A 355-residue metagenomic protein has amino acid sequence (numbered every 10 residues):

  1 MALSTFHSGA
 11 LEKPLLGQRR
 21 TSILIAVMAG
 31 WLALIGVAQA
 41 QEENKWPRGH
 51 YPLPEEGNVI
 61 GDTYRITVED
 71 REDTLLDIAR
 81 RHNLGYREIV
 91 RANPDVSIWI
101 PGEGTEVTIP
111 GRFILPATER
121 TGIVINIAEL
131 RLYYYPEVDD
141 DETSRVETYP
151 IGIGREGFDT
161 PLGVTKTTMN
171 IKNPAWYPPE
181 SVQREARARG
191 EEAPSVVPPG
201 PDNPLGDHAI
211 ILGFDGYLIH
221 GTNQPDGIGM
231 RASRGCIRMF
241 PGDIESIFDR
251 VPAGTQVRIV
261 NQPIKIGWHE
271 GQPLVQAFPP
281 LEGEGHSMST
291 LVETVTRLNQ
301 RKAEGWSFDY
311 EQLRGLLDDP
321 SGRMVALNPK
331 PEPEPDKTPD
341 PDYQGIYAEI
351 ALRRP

Functional and structural regions predicted by a protein language model:
M1-Q18: N-terminal secretory signal peptides that target proteins for export/translocation
I25-A33: Bacterial N-terminal signal peptides
G36-A40: Sec/Tat signal peptide C-region and signal peptidase I cleavage site
P47-N83: Primarily a LysM-type cell-wall glycan-binding module
L53-E56, G111-I127, W268-H269: Intrinsically disordered, low-complexity Ser/Thr-rich linker and spacer segments in cell-wall-related proteins
G104-V107, G254-V257: Loop/turn positions that initiate beta-strands
P116-P225, D249, A277-F278, E284-R354: Gly/Pro-biased beta-strand-loop elements
I244-V251, R258-G271, F278-S289: C-terminal soluble interaction/assembly domains
